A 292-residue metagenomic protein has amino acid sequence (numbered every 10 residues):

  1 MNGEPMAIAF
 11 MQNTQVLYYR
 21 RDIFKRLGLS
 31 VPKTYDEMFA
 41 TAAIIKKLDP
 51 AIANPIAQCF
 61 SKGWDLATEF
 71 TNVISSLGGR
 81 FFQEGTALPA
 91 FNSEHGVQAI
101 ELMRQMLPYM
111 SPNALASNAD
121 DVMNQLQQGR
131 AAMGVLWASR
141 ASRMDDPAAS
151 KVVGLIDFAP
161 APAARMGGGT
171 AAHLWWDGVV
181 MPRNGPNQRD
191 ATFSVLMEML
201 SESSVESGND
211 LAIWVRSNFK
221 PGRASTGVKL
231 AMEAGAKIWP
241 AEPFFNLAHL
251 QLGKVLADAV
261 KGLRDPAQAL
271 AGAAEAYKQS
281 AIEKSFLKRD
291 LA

Functional and structural regions predicted by a protein language model:
M1-I23, N54, G168-A172, G235-E242: A structural signal for short loop-to-beta-strand junctions that line the ligand-binding cleft of periplasmic/secreted
N2-F10, Q15, F39-L88, H95 (+1 more regions): Extracytoplasmic/periplasmic solute-binding protein
M6, D22-P32, L48, R80-F82 (+3 more regions): Short helix-loop capping/hinge motifs at secondary-structure junctions, enriched in acidic/polar residues
M6-A7, K47-S61, S201-L211, Q279-L291: Bilobed periplasmic-binding protein-like "clamshell/Venus-flytrap" ligand-binding domains
I23-F24, A43-K47, D120-R130, G134 (+3 more regions): Short helices/loops that flank or line small-molecule/ion binding pockets
A42-I44, G85-A116: Glycine-centered hinge/linker elements that transmit conformational signals in sensory and ligand-binding systems
T68-E69, I100-N187: Extracytoplasmic/periplasmic substrate-binding proteins
S139-V153, A164-V255, K284-D290: C-terminal lobe and pocket-closing loops of periplasmic/extracytoplasmic Venus-flytrap solute-binding proteins
